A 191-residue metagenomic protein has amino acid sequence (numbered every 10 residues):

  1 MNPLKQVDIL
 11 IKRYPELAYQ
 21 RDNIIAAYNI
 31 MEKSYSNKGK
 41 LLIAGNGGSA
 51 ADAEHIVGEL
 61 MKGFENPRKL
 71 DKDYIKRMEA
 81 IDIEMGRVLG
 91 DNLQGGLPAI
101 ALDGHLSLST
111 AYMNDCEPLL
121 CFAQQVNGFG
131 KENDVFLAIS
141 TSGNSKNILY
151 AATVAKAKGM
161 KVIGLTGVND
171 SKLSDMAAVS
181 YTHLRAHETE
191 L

Functional and structural regions predicted by a protein language model:
M1-A18: Generic N-terminal amphipathic, Lys/Arg-enriched alpha-helix
Y19-S34: A short, well-structured juxtamembrane/interface segment
S34-F129: Glycine-rich, small/polar surface segments that engage phosphate groups of diverse ligands
K38-G39, N133, G159: Glycine-centered short loops/turns at secondary-structure junctions
A50-A53, N144-A151: Short glycine/serine/threonine-rich phosphate/pyrophosphate-binding segments that cradle anionic phosphate groups
A152-K156: Surface-exposed amphipathic alpha-helices with a cationic face
G164-M176: Short, glycine/polar-rich helix-capping loops at beta-to-alpha or helix-loop-helix junctions that flank or form
H183-L191: Single conserved hydrophobic/aromatic residue that forms the stacking wall/gate of nucleotide- or nucleobase-binding
